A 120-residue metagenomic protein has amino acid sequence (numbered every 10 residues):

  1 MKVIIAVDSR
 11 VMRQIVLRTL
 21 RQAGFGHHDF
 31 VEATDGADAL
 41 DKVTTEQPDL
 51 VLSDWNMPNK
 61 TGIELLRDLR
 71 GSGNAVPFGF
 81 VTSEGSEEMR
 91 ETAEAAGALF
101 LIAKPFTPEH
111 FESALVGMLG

Functional and structural regions predicted by a protein language model:
R10-V31: Two-component/phosphorelay signaling modules centered on CheY-like receiver
E32-L50: Acidic, metal-coordinating helix/loop segments flanking the phosphotransfer/catalytic sites of two-component signaling
D35, T61-E64: Acidic catalytic/metal-coordinating carboxylates
D41, I63-N74: Short amphipathic alpha-helix used as the core "switch/output" element in two-component signaling
D54, T82: Active-site residues of response regulator receiver
M57: Receiver (REC) domain active-site loop signature in two-component systems and cognate sites in sensor histidine kinases
E64, G85-F100: Alpha4 helix (beta4-alpha4-beta5 surface) of REC/receiver domains from two-component response regulators
F106-L115: C-terminal output helix
